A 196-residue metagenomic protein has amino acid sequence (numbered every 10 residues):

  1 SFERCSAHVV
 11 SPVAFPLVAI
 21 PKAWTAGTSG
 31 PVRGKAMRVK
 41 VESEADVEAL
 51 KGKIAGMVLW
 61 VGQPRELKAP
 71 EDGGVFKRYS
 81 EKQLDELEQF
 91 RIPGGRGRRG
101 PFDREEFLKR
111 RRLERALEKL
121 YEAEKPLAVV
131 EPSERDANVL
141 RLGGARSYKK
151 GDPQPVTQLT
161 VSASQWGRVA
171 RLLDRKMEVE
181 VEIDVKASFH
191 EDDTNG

Functional and structural regions predicted by a protein language model:
S1-A23, E118, P126-D152: Protein/peptide-recognition domains central to ubiquitin and immune signaling
S1-R96, D192-G196: Noncatalytic luminal/extracellular "stalk/propeptide" segments of secretory-pathway proteins
A26-E48, S147-G196: Soluble metallo-hydrolase cores and metallopeptidase-like ectodomains found primarily in the secretory/periplasmic
A36-R38, V58-G62, L127-P132, Q158-V161: Structural recognition of the beta-strand scaffold that forms the well-ordered cores of secreted hydrolase catalytic
E42-A49, R110-E124: Short alpha-helical segments and helix-capping/turn motifs at coil-helix boundaries
Q63, Y121, K125, S133 (+1 more regions): Sec/Tat-exported extracytoplasmic proteins
P70, G74-Q89, E131-S162, H190-D193: Surface-exposed loop and adjacent secondary-structure segments within mature catalytic domains
I92-F107: Disordered, low-complexity segments in secreted/periplasmic proteins that are enriched in proline
